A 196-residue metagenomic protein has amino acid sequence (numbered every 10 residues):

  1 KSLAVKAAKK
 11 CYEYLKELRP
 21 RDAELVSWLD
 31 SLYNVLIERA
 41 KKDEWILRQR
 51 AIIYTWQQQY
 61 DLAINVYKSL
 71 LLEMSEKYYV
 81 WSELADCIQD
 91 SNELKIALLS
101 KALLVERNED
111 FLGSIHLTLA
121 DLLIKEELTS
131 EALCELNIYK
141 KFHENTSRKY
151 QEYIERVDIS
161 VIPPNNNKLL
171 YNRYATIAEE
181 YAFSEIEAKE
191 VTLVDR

Functional and structural regions predicted by a protein language model:
K1, K16-S31, I52-L62, I88-L98: Helix-turn-helix repeat elements of alpha-solenoid scaffolds
K1-A4, E17-D22, S31-D43, L70-E73 (+2 more regions): Flexible helix-coil transition and linker loops at the boundaries of alpha-helical arrays
K1-R19, S27-W28, R39-I52, E76-D86 (+2 more regions): Amphipathic alpha-helical repeat scaffolds of TPR domains
K10, I53, C87, L122 (+2 more regions): TPR/TPR-like alpha-solenoid repeats
S75-S82, R107-H116, K140-E155: Boundary/linker segments of alpha-helical solenoid repeat arrays
S100-E109, I124-R148: TPR/TPR-like (Sel1-like) alpha-helical repeat modules
N145-R196: Charged, low-complexity interaction regions that mediate assembly/partner binding in large macromolecular machines
